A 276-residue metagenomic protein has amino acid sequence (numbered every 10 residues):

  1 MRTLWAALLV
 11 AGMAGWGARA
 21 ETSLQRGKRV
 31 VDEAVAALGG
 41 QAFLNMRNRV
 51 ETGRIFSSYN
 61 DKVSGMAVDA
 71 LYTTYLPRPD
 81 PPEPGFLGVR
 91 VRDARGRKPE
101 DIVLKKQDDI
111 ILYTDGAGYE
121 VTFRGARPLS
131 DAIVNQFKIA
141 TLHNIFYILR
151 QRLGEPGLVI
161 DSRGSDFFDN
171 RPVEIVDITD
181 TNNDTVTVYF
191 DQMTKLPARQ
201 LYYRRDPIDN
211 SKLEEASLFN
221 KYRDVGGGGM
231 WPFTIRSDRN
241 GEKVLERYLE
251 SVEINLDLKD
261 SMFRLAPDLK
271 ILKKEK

Functional and structural regions predicted by a protein language model:
W5-A14: Bacterial N-terminal signal peptides
A14-L24: Bacterial Sec-dependent signal peptides at the C-terminal "C-region" and cleavage site
A20, S165, D169-A266: Gly/Pro-enriched, hydrophobic low-complexity segments that function as extracytoplasmic propeptides/linkers
T22-S23, G27-A126, V159-D161: N-terminal mature ectodomain segment of secretory-pathway/periplasmic proteins
R92-R97, R124-G125, Y202-D206, S237-K243 (+1 more regions): Short, solvent-exposed aromatic-acidic interface loops
Y119-F146: Acidic/charged, solvent-exposed loop-and-adjacent secondary-structure segments enriched in E/D, K/R, S/T, and G/P
F137-D177, A198-L201: Short, conserved active-site entrance elements at the starts or edges of catalytic domains
R264-K276: Gram-negative outer-membrane assembly/targeting C-terminal domains
